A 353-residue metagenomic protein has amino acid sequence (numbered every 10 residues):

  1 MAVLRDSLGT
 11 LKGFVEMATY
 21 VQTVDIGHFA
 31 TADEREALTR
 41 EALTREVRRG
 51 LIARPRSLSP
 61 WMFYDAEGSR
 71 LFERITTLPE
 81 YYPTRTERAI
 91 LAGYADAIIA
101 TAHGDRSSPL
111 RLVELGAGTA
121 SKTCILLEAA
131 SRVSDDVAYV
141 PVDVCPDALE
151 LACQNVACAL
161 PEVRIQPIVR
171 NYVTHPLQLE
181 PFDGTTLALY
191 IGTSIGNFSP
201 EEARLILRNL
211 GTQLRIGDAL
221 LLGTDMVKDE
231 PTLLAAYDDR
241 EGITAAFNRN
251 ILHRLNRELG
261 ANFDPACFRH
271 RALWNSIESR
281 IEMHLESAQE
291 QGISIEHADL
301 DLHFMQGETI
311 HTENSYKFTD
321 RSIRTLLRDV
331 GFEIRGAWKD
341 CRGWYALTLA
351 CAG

Functional and structural regions predicted by a protein language model:
L11-W61: N-terminal auxiliary segments of SAM/dcSAM-dependent transferases
L58-Y64, R70-A102: Class I SAM-dependent methyltransferase Rossmann-like catalytic core, especially the SAM/SAH-binding loop
P109-G118: Conserved class I S-adenosyl-L-methionine
T119-S134: Conserved SAM-binding loop of SAM-dependent methyltransferases across substrates and taxa, primarily the Class I
S131-T174: Class I SAM-dependent methyltransferase SAM/SAH-binding core
R204-I216: A short glycine-rich, Lys/Arg-flanked "PGG" loop and its adjoining helix->strand segment in the class I
L214-D225: Conserved beta-strand signature within the Rossmann-like core of class I S-adenosyl-L-methionine
L234-Y316, R324-V330: Substrate-binding/catalytic lobe of Class I Rossmann-like enzymes that use SAM or dcSAM, i.e., the mid-to-C-terminal
